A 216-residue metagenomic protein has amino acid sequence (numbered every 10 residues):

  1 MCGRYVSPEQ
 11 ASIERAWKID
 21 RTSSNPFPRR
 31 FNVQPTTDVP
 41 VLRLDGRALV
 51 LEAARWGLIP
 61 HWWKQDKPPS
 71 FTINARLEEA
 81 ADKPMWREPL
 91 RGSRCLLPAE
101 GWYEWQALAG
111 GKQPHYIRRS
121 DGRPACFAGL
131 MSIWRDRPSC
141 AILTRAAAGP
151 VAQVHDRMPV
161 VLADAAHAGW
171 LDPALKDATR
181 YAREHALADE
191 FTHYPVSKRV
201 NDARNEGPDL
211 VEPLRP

Functional and structural regions predicted by a protein language model:
M1-P216: Short linear sequence motif anchored by a di-proline
